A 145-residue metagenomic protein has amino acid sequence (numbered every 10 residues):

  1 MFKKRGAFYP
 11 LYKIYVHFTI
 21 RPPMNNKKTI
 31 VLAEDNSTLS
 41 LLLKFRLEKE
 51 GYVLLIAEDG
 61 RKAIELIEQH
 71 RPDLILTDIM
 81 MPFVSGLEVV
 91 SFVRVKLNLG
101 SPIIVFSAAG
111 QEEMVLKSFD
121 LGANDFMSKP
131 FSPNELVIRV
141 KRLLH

Functional and structural regions predicted by a protein language model:
E34: Conserved acidic carboxylate
L41-K49: Charged docking surfaces used in two-component/phosphorelay signaling
K44, E88, G110-M127: Alpha4 helix (beta4-alpha4-beta5 surface) of REC/receiver domains from two-component response regulators
D59-K62, S85-V89: Acidic catalytic/metal-coordinating carboxylates
H70-L76: Active-site beta3 strand of CheY-like receiver
M81: Receiver (REC) domain active-site loop signature in two-component systems and cognate sites in sensor histidine kinases
E113, F131-V140: C-terminal output helix
